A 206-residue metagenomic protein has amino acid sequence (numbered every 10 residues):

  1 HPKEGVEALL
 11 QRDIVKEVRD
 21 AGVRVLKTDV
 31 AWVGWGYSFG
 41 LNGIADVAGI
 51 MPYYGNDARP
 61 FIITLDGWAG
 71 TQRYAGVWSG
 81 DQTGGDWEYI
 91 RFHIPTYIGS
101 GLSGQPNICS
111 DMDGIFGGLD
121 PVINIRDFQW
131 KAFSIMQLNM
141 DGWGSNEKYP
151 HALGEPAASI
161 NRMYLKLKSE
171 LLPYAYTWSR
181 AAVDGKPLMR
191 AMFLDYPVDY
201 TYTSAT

Functional and structural regions predicted by a protein language model:
H1-T206: Catalytic-domain carbohydrate-binding cleft regions of carbohydrate-active enzymes
